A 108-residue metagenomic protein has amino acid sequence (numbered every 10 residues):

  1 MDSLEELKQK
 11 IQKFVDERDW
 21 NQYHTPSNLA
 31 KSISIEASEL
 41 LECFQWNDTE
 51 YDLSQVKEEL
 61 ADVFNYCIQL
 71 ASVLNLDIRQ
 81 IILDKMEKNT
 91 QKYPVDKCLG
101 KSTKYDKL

Functional and structural regions predicted by a protein language model:
M1-L60, F64-L108: Flexible "arm" and connector segments at domain edges
